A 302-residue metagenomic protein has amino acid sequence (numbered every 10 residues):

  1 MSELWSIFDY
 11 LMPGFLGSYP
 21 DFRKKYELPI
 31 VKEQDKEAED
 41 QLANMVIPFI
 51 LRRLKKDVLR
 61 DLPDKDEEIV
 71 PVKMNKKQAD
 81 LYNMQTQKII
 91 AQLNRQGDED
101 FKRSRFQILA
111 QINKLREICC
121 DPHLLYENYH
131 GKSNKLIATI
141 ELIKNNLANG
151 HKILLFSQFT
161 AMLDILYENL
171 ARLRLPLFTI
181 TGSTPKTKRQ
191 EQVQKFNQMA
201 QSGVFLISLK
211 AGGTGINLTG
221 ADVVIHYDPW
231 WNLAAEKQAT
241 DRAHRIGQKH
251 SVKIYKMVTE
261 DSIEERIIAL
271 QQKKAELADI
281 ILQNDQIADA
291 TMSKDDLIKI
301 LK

Functional and structural regions predicted by a protein language model:
M1, D57, L163-Y167, F205-H226 (+1 more regions): SF2 helicase motor core recognition
M1-D57, Q248: Conserved P-loop NTPase motor "coupling/switch" region that bridges the ATPase
S2-S6, F22, K65-E67, L173-P176 (+3 more regions): Short glycine-/polar-rich loops that comprise or flank the Walker A/P-loop and associated switch/sensor motifs
P13-L16, D21, I30, K76-A79 (+7 more regions): Conserved nucleotide-binding/hydrolysis micro-motifs of P-loop NTPases
V46, N75, L115, V224 (+2 more regions): Residue-level signature of catalytic and energy-coupling elements of molecular machines, predominantly ATP/GTP-dependent
R60-N83, G97-I216, I287, T291-K302: Conserved Helicase C-terminal RecA-like lobe
K88-R95: Cytochrome P450 catalytic domain signature, combining two hallmark sequence patches
I216, W230-K302: A conserved SF2-helicase RecA2
